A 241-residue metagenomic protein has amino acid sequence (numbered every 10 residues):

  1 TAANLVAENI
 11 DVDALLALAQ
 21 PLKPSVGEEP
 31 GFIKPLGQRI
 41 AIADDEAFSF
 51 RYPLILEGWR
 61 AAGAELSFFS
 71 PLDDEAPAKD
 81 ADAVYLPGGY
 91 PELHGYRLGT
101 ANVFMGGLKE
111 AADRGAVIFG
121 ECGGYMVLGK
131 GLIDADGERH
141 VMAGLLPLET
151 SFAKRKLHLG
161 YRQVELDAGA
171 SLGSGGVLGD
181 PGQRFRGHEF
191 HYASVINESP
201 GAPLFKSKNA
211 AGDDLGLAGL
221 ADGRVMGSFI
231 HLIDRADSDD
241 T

Functional and structural regions predicted by a protein language model:
T1-G37, S151-T241: Amide-donor transfer/coupling interface in amidating biosynthetic enzymes
I33, A76-P77, A111, D136 (+1 more regions): Generic structural signal for beta-strand residues in well-ordered domains
Q38-A101, G106-A111: Phosphate-binding active sites in nucleotide-utilizing proteins
D44, S70-P71, P87-Y90, C122-Y125 (+5 more regions): Active-site proximal loops enriched in glycine and acidic residues that flank catalytic Cys/His/Asp and coordinate
A62, R114-G115, G223: Structured helix-beta-strand junction loops
L66, I118, V225: Hydrophobic anchor at the start of a short beta-strand that flanks the dinucleotide cofactor-binding loop
P91-S174: Cysteine-nucleophile active-site neighborhood
